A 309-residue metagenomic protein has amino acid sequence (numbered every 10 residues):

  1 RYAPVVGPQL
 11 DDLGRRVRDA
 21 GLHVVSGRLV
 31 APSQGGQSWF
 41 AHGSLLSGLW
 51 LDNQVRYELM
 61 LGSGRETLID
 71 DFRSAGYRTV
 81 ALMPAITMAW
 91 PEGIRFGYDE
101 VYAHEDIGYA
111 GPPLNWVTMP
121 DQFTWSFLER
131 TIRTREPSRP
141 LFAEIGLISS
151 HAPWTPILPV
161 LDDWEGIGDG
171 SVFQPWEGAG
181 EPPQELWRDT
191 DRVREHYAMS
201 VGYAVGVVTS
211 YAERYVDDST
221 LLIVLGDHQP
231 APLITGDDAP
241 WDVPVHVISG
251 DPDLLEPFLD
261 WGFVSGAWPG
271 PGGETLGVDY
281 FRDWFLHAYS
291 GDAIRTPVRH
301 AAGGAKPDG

Functional and structural regions predicted by a protein language model:
R1-G309: Solvent-exposed soluble domains appended to multi-pass membrane proteins
